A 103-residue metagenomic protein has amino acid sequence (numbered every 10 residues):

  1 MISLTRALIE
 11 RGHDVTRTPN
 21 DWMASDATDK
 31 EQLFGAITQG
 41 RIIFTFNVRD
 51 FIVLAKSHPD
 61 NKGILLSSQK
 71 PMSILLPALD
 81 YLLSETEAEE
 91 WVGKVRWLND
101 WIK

Functional and structural regions predicted by a protein language model:
M1-L4, L8, T86, N99-K103: Metal-dependent nucleic-acid phosphoesterase active-site entry motif
M1-T38: N-terminal first-folded block
I2, V48-R49, Q69: Alpha-helix N-cap/helix-start capping motif
S3-L4, V53, I74: Phosphate- and divalent-cation-binding pockets in alpha/beta enzyme and binding domains that engage nucleotide-derived
L8, A55-H58: Short, flexible helix/strand-to-coil boundary loops that buttress conserved ligand/catalytic motifs in alpha/beta
L33-G35, D60-G63: Short, hinge-like loop/turn segments at secondary-structure boundaries
G40-L54: Acidic, metal-binding active-site segment of PIN/NYN-like and related structure-specific nucleases
K62-D100: C-terminal structural segments of small proteins and small subunits
